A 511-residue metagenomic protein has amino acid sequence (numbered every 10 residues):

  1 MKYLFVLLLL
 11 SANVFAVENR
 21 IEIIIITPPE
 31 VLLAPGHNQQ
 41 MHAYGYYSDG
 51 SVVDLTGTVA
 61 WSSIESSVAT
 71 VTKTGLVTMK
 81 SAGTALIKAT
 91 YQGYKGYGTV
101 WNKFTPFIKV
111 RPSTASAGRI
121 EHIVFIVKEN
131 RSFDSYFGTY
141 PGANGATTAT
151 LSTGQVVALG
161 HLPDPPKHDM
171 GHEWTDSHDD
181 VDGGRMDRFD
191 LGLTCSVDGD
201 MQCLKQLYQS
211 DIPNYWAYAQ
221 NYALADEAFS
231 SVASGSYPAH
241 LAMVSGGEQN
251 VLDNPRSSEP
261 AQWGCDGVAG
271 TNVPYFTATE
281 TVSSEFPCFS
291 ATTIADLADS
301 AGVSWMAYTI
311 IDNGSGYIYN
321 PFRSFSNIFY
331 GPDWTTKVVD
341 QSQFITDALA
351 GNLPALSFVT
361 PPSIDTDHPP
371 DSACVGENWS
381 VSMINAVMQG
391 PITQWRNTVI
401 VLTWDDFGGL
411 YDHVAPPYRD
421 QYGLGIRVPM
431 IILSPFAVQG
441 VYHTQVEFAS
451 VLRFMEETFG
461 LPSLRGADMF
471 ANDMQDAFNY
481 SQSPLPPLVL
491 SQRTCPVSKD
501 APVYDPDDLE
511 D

Functional and structural regions predicted by a protein language model:
M1-L7: Sec-dependent signal peptide recognition, specifically the positively charged N-region followed immediately by
Y3, M41, L193-S196: Short, compositionally biased strand/turn segments that nucleate or flank brief secondary-structure elements
Y3, V17, I25-I26, Y46-S48 (+6 more regions): Preference for short coil/turn "hinge" residues that link or interrupt alpha-helices
F5, L32, G50, L76-T78 (+4 more regions): Residues embedded in well-ordered secondary-structure elements
S11-N13: N-terminal signal peptide c-region/cleavage motif recognized by signal peptidases
V17-K109: Extracytoplasmic soluble-region selector
P106-D511: N-terminal pro-sequences and low-complexity stem/linker regions of secreted or lumenal proteins
